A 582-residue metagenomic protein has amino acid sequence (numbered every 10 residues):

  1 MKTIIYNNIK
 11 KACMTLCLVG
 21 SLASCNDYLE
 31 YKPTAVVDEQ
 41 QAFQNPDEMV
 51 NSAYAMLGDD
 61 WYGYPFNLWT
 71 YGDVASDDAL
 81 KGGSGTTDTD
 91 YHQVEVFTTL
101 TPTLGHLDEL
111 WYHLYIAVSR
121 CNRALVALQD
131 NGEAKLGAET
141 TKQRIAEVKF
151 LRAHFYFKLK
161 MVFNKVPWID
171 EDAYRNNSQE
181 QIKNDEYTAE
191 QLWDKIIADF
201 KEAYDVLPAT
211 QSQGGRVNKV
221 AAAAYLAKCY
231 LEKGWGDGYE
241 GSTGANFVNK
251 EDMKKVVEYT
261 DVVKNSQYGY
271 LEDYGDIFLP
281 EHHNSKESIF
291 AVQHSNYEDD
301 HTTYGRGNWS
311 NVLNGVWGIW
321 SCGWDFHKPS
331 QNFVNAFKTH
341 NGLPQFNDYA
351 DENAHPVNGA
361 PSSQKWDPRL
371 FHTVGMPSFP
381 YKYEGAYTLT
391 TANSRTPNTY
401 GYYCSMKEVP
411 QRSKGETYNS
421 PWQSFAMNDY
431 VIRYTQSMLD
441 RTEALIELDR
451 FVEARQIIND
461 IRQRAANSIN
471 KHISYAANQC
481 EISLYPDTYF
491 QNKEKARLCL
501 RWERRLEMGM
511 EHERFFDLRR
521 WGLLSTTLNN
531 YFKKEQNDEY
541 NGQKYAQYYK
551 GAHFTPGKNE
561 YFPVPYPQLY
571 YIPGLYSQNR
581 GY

Functional and structural regions predicted by a protein language model:
K2-C13: Bacterial N-terminal signal peptides that target proteins for export
C25-G72, G105, P565-Y582: Membrane-proximal, proline-rich intrinsically disordered regions
Y28, P46, T101, L114-A117 (+5 more regions): Long, intrinsically disordered, low-complexity segments
A35-Q40, Q44, G63-T86, I169-D172 (+7 more regions): Short, surface-exposed recognition loops and adjoining beta-strand edges that mediate ligand/DNA contacts, enriched
D47-D60, G85-F163, Q181-D194, A198-R216 (+10 more regions): Conserved, well-structured interaction surfaces
K160-V162, P167, Q211, C229-G241 (+1 more regions): Short coil/turn linking the two alpha-helices of tandem helical-hairpin repeats
G385-R433, G581: Active-site beta-strand/loop architecture of penicillin-binding DD-peptidases
